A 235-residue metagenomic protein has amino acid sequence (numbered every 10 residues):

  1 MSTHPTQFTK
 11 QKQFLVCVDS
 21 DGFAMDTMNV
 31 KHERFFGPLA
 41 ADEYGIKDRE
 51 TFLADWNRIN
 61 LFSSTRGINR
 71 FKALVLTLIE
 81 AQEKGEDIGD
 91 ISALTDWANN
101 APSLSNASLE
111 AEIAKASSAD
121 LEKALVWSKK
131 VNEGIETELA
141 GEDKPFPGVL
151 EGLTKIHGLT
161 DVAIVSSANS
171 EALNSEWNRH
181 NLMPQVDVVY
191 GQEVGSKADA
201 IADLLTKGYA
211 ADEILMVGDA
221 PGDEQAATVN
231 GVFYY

Functional and structural regions predicted by a protein language model:
Q11, F23-A168: Alpha-helical substrate-recognition element adjacent to the catalytic core
K12-V16: Extreme N-terminal starter segment of soluble prokaryotic enzymes
G45-I46, N181-Q185, G208-Y209: Short helix-capping segments at alpha-helix termini
L150, T154-D161, S167-G191: Substrate-recognition/cap helix-loop segment adjacent to the acidic, metal-dependent catalytic center of Asp-based
D161-V162, E213, F233: Residues at the starts of beta-strands that form the adenosine-phosphate
P184-Q185, V229-G231: Short, structured coil segments at secondary-structure junctions
K197-E224: Conserved Lys-Pro-Asp/Glu-containing loop-to-beta segment of HAD-superfamily phosphomonoesterases, centered on
